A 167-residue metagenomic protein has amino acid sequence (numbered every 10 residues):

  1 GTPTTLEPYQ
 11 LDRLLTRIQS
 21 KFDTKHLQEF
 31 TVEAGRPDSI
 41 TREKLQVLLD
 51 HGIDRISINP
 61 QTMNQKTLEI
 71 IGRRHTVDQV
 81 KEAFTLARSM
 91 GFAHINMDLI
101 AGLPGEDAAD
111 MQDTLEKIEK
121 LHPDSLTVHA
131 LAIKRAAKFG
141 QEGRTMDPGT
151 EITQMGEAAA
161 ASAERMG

Functional and structural regions predicted by a protein language model:
G1-A161: Conserved non-cysteine loop/helix-boundary elements of the Radical SAM core domain that shape
A163-G167: C-terminal accessory regions of radical SAM enzymes
